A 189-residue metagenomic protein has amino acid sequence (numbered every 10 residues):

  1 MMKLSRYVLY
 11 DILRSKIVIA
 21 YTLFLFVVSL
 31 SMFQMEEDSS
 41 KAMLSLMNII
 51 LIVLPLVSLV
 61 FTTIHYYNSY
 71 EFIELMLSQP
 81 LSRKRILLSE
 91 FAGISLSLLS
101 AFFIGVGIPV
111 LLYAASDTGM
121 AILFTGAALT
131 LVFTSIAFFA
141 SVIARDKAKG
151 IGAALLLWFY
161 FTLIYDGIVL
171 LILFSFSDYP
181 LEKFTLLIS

Functional and structural regions predicted by a protein language model:
M1-T22: Aromatic- and glycine-rich beta-strand/loop motifs that create alpha-glucan
Y21-V27, K149-F161: Central hydrophobic cores of alpha-helical transmembrane segments in multi-pass integral membrane proteins
S39-S40, G107-T125: Membrane-interfacial helix-loop-helix connectors in multipass membrane proteins
S45-S69, A101: Long, hydrophobic alpha-helical segments
L77-R83: Short helix-to-coil transition segments within interhelical loops that connect adjacent transmembrane helices
R83-Y113: Selective transmembrane-helix segments that form parts of the transport pathway or gating/packing helices in multipass
A121-K149, W158-I164: Hydrophobic alpha-helical transmembrane segments of polytopic membrane proteins
F159-S189: Terminal transmembrane helical anchor/hairpin motif
